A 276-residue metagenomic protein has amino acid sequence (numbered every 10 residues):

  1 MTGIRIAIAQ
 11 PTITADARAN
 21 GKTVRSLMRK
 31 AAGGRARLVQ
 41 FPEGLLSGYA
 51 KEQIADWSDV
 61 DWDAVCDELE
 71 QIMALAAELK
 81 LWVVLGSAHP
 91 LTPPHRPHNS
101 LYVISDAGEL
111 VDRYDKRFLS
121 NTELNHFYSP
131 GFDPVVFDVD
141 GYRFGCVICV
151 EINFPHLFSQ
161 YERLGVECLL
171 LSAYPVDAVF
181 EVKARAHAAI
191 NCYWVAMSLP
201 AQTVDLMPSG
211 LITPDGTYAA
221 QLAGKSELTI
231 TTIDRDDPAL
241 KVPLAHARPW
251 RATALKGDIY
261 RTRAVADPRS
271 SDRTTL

Functional and structural regions predicted by a protein language model:
M1-A7: Extreme N-terminal starter segment of soluble prokaryotic enzymes
Q10-A15: Short polar catalytic/cofactor-binding loops
A17, R25-A107, D177-I190: Cys-nucleophile CN-hydrolase/nitrilase-fold catalytic domain and related Cys-dependent amidase chemistry that acts on
R37-L38, F144, C168: Structural motif
S47, Y102, Y114-S120, G210 (+1 more regions): Short beta->alpha transition motifs characteristic of CBS
V65-V84, I152-T229: CN hydrolase (nitrilase-like) catalytic-core segments centered on the catalytic cysteine and neighboring Lys/Glu
T92-L164, A173, V182, A186 (+2 more regions): Active-site catalytic loop in hydrolytic enzyme cores
V136, P200-L276: C-terminal beta-strand edge segments of enzyme domains
